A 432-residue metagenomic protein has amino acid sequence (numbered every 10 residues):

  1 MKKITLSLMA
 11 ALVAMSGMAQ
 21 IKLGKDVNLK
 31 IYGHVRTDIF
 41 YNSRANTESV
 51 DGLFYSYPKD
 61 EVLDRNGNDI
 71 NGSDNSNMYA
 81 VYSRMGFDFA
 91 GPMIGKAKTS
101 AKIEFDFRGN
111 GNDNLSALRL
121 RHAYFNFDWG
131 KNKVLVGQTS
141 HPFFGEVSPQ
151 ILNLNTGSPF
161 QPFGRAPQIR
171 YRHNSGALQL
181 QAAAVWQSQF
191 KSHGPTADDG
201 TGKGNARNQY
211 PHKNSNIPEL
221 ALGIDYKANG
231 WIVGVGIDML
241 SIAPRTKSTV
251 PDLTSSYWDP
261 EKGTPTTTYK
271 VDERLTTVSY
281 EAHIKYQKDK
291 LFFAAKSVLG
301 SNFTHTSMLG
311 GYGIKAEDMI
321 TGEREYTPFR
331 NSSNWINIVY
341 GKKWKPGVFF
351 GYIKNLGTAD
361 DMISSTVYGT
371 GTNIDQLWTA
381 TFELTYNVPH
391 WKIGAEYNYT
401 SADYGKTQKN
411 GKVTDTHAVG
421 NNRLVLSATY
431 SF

Functional and structural regions predicted by a protein language model:
M1-I21: Bacterial Sec-dependent N-terminal signal peptides
K22-D51, E61-K191, N214-I217, A221 (+3 more regions): Outer membrane beta-barrel
K25, G72-A80, L115-A117, Q161-F163 (+6 more regions): Short sequence motifs at beta-strands and strand-loop junctions characteristic of Gram-negative outer-membrane
N42-N46, N112-N114, G145-P149, Q189-G194 (+5 more regions): Outer-membrane beta-barrel proteins
I70-S73, R108-N110, L152-G157, A197-Y210 (+4 more regions): Extracellular loop and loop/strand-boundary signature of outer-membrane beta-barrel proteins
K98-G109, V136, A184, V235-S241 (+2 more regions): Transmembrane beta-strand segments that form the barrel wall of outer-membrane beta-barrel proteins
G230-I374, W378: Detector for outer-membrane/organellar transmembrane beta-barrel domains, recognizing the amphipathic beta-strand
V388, T416-F432: Outer-membrane beta-barrel "beta-signal"
